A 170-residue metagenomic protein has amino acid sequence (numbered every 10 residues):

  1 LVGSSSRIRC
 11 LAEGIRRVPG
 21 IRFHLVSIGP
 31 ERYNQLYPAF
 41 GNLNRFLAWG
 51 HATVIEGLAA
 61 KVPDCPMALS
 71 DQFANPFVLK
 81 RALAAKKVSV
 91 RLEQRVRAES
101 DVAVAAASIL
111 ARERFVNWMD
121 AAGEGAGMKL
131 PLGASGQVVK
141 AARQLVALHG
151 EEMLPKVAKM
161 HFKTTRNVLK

Functional and structural regions predicted by a protein language model:
L1-K170: RNase H-like, Mg2+-dependent phosphodiesterase core, and more generally RNA phosphate-backbone-engaging helix-loop
